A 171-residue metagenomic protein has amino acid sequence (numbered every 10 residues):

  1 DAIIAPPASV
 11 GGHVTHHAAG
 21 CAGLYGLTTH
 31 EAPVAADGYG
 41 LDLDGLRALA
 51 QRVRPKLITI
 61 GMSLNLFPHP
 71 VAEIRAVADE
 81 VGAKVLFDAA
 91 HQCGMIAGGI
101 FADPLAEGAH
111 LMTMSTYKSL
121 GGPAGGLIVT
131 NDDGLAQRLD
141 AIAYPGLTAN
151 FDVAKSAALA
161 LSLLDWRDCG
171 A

Functional and structural regions predicted by a protein language model:
D1-A171: Conserved PLP-enzyme active-site core in the AAT-like
